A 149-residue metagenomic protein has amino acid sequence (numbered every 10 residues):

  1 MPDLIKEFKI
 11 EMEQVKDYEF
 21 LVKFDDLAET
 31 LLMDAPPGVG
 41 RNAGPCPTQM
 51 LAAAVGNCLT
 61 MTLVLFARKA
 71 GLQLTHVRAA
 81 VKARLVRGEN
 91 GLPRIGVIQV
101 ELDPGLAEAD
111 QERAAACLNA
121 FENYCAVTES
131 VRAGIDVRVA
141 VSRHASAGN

Functional and structural regions predicted by a protein language model:
M1-A53, V64-N149: Extended beta-strand/beta-hairpin segments
C58-L59: Alpha-helical metal-binding/catalytic segments enriched in His/Glu/Asp
